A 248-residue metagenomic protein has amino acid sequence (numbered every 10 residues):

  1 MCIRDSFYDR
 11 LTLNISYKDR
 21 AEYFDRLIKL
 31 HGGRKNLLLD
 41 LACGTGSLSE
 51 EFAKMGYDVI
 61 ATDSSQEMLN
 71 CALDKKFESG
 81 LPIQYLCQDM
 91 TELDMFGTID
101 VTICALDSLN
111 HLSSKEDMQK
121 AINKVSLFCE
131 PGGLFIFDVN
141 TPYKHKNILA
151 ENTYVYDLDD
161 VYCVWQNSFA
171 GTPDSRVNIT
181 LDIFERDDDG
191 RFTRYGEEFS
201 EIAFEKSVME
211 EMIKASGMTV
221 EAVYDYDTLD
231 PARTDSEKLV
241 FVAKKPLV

Functional and structural regions predicted by a protein language model:
M1-D5: Conserved small/polar residues in nucleotide/adenosyl-binding loops
Y17-K35: Conserved alpha-helix/loop element of class I SAM-dependent methyltransferases that forms part of the SAM/SAH-binding
K35-A42: Conserved class I S-adenosyl-L-methionine
L39, S47-E92: Class I SAM-dependent methyltransferase SAM/SAH-binding core
D94-V101: A short acidic, Gly/Pro-enriched loop at the edge of an enzyme's catalytic core that lines a small-molecule cofactor
Q119-P131: A short glycine-rich, Lys/Arg-flanked "PGG" loop and its adjoining helix->strand segment in the class I
I136-E210: SAM-dependent methyltransferase
S200-V248: C-terminal lobe and adjacent flexible extensions of AdoMet/dcAdoMet transferase-like proteins
